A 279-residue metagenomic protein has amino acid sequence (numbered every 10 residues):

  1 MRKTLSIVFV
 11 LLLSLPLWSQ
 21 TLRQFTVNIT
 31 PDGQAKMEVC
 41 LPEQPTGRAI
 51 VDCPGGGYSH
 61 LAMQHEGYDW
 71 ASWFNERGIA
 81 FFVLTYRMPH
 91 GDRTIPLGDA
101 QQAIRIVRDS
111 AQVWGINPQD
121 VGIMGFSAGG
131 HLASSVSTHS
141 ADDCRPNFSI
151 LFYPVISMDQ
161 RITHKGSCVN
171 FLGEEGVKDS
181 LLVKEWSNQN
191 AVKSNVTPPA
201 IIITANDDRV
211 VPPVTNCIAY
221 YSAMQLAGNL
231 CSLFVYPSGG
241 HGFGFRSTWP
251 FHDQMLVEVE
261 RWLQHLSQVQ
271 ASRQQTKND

Functional and structural regions predicted by a protein language model:
Q20-P45, R93: N-terminal cap/lid segment of alpha/beta-hydrolase-fold proteins
A35-E38, I218-D279: C-terminal catalytic histidine-bearing segment of alpha/beta-hydrolase fold enzymes
G47-G55: Short beta-strand element of the alpha/beta-hydrolase
P54-S59, N206: Active-site glycine-rich loops that stabilize anionic/oxyanionic intermediates across multiple enzyme folds
A62-A71, F82-P118, W249-Q254: Catalytic nucleophile-loop/oxyanion-hole region of alpha/beta-hydrolase and closely related hydrolase-like folds
Q102-S167, S180-K184, N188: Primarily recognizes the serine-hydrolase "nucleophile elbow" in alpha/beta-hydrolase and SGNH/GDSL folds
I201-D208: Short beta-strand/loop motif that positions the catalytic acidic residue of the alpha/beta-hydrolase fold
R209-N216: Conserved alpha/beta-hydrolase "acid-adjacent" motif
